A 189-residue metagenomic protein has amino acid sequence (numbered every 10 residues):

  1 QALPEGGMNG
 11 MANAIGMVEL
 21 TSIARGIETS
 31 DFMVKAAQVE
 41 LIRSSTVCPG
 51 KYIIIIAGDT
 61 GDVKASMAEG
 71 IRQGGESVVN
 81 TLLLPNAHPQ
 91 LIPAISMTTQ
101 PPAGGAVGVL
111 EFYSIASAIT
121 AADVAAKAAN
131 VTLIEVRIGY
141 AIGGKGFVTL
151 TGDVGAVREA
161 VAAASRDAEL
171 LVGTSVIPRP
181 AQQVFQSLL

Functional and structural regions predicted by a protein language model:
Q1-G10: Short, Lys/Arg-enriched N-terminal segments with co-localized hydrophobic residues within the first ~10-30 amino acids
N9, V18-T21, I42-K51, V79-S114 (+3 more regions): A structural signal for small-residue-enriched, beta-sheet-centric alpha/beta enzyme cores and oligomeric scaffold folds
N9-G50, I54-A57, G61-D62: The feature marks the first
I56, T60-V63, I71-P85: Hydrophobic, ordered structural segments
S66-Q73, A160-R166: Short amphipathic alpha-helices in soluble, non-transmembrane regions that often serve as interface/regulatory elements
